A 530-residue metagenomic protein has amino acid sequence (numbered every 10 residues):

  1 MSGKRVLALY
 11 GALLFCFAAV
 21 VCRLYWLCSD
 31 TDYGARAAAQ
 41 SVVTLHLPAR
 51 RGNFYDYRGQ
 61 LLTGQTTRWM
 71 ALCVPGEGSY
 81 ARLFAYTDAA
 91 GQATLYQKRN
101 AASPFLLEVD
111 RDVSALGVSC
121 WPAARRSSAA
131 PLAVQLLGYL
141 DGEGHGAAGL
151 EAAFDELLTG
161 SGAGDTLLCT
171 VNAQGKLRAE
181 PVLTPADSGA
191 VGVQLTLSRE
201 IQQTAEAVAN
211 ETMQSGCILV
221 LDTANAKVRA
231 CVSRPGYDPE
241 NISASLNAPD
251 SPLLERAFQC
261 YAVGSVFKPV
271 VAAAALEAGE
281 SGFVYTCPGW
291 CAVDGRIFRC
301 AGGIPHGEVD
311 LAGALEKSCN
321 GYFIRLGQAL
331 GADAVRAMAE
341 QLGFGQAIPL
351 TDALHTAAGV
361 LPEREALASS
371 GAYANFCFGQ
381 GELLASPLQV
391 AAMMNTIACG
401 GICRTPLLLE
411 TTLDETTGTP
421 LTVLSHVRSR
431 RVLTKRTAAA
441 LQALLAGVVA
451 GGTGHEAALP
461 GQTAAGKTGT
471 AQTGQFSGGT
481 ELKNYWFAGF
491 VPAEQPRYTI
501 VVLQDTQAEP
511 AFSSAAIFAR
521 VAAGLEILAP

Functional and structural regions predicted by a protein language model:
M1-S243, F283, R336-Q341, A457-A458 (+2 more regions): Periplasmic/cell-envelope proteins involved in peptidoglycan metabolism and beta-lactam response
T63, D222-S265, V270-Q504, P530: Beta-lactam-recognizing serine transpeptidase/beta-lactamase-like catalytic domain environment
